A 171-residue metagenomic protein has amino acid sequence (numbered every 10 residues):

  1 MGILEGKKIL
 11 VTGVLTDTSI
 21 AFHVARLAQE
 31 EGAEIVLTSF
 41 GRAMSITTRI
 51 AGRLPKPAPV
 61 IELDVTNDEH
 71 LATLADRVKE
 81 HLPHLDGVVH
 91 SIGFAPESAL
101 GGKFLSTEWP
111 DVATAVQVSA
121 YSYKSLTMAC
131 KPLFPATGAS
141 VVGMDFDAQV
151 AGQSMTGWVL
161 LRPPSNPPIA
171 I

Functional and structural regions predicted by a protein language model:
G2-L37: Canonical Rossmann dinucleotide-binding motif of NAD(H)/NADP(H)-dependent dehydrogenases/reductases, specifically
G13-F22, G93-I171: Catalytic loop of short-chain dehydrogenase/reductase
Q29, P83, F134-A136: A short hydrophobic alpha-helix cap/turn motif
F40-A43: Residues in the short beta-alpha loop(s) of Rossmann-like NAD(P)-binding domains
I46-I50: Short alpha-helix adjacent to the SAM-binding motif of class I
A51-P55, P59-A72, D76-P83, G87-A113 (+2 more regions): Conserved mid-core segment of classical short-chain dehydrogenase/reductases
